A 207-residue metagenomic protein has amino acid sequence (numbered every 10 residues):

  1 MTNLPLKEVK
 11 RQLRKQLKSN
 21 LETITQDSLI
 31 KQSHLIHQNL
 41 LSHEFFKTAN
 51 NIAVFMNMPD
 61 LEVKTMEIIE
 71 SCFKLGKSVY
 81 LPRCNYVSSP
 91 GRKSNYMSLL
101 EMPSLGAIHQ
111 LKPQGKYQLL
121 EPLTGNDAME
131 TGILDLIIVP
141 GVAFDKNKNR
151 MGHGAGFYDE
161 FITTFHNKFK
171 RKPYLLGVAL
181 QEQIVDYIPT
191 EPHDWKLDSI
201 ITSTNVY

Functional and structural regions predicted by a protein language model:
M1-E8, L123-V139, K146-N149, E160-Y207: Surface-exposed, charge/polar-rich loops and edge strands
T2-I133: N-terminal active-site beta-alpha-beta segment that forms phosphate/nucleotide-binding and substrate-recognition loops
I52-A53, V139-G141: Short beta-strands and strand-loop turn motifs
C84-V87, A143, N167: Short polar/acidic secondary-structure junctions
